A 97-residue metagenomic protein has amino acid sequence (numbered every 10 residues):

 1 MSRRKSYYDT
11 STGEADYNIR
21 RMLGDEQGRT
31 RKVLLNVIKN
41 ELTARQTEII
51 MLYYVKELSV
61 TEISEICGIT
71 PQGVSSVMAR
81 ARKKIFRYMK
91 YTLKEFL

Functional and structural regions predicted by a protein language model:
M1-M22, K83-L97: C-terminal edge and immediately downstream basic/flexible tail or linker adjoining helix-turn-helix-like DNA-binding
Y17-Q46: Amphipathic alpha-helical segment used for protein-protein interaction
L23, L52, T70: Generic anion/oxyanion-binding catalytic loop in active/binding sites
T30, C67-Y91: DNA-recognition helix of helix-turn-helix
E41-L58: Short amphipathic alpha helix immediately N-terminal
I49-I50, E62-S64, V74: Hydrophobic positions on the alpha-helical face of helix-turn-helix-like DNA-binding modules
S59-V60, P71: Helix-turn-helix DNA-binding elements, focusing on the entry/boundary residues of the two helices that contact DNA
